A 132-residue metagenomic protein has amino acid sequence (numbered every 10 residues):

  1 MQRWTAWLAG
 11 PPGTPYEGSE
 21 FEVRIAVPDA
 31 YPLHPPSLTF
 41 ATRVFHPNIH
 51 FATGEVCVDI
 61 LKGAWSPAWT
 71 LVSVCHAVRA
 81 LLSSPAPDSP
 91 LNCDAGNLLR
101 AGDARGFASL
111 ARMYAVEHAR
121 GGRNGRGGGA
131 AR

Functional and structural regions predicted by a protein language model:
M1, L33, F51-T53: Short, solvent-exposed loop/turn segments at the edges of secondary structure
M1-S19: N-terminal onset of structured domains
W7, S37-R132: Domain-scale recognition of soluble eukaryotic interaction modules
A9-P11, A26-P28, A41: Acidic/polar N-terminal loop/beta-strand segments that form early-domain functional surfaces
P12-T14, D29, K62-P67: A generic structural motif
E17-G18, H34-S37: Short, hydrophobic/aromatic beta-strand segments
A26-P35, V78: Proline-anchored loop/turn motifs at beta-strand termini and strand-loop-strand connectors
